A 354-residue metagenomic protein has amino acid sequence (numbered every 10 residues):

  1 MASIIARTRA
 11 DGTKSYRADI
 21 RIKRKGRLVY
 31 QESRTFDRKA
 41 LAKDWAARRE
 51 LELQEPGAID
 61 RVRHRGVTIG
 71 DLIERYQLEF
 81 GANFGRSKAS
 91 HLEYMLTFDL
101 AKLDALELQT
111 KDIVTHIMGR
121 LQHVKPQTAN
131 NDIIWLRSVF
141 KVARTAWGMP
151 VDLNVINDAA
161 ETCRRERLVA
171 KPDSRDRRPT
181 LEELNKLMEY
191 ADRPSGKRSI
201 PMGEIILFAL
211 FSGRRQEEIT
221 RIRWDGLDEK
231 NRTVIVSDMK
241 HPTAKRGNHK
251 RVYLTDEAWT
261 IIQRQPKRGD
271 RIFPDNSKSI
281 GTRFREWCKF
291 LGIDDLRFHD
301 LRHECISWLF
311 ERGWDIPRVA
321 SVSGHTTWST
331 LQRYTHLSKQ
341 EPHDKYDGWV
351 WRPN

Functional and structural regions predicted by a protein language model:
A2, A10, R17, N157-T162 (+3 more regions): Conserved tyrosine-mediated DNA breakage-rejoining catalytic core shared by Y-recombinases
G26, L51-E55, G70-P126, V139-V142: Basic/aromatic-enriched alpha-helical hairpins
D37-K39, R178, D238-P242, W259 (+3 more regions): Catalytic-site neighborhood detector that most strongly recognizes the C-terminal catalytic loop/helix of tyrosine
S90, E182-L184, T255-D294: Active-site/catalytic core of tyrosine-dependent DNA strand-transfer enzymes
L106, R164-E189, T243-D256, R268-P274: DNA breakage-rejoining catalytic core of tyrosine-based enzymes
P126, N130-I134, T145, V151-Q216 (+2 more regions): Basic, Lys/Arg- and aromatic-enriched nucleic-acid-binding interface segment
Q127, L207, F211, E217-E218 (+5 more regions): C-terminal catalytic core of tyrosine-transesterase DNA break-rejoin enzymes
N231, S329, G348-N354: C-terminal secondary-structure termini that scaffold catalytic or DNA-interacting sites
